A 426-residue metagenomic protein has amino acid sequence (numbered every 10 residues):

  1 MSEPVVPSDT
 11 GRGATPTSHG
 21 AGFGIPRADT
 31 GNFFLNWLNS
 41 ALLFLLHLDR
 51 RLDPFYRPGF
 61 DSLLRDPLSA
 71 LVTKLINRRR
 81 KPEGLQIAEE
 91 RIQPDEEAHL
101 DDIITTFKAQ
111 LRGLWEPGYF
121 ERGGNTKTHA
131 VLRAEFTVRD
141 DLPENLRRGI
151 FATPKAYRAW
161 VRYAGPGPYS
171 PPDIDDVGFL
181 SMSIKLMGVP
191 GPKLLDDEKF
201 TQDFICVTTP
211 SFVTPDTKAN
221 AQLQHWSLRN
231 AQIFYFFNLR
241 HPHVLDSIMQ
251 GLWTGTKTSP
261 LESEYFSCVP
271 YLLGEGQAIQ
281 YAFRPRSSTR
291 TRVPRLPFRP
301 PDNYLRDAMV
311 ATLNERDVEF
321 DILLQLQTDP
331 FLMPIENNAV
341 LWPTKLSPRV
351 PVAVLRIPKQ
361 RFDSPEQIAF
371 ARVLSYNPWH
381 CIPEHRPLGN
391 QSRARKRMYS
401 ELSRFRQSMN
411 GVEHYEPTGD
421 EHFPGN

Functional and structural regions predicted by a protein language model:
S2-N426: Active-site-adjacent core segments of small-molecule enzymes
